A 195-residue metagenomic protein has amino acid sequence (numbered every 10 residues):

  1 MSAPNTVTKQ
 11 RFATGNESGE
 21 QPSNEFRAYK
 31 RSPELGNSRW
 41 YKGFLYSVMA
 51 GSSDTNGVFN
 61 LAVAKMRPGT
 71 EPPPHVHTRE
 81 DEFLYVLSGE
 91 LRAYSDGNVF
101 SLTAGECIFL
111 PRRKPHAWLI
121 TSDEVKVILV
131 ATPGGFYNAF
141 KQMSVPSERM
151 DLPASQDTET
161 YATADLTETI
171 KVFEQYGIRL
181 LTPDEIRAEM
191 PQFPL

Functional and structural regions predicted by a protein language model:
M1-G43, V48, S52-F59, P68-V76 (+4 more regions): Jelly-roll (double-stranded beta-helix
L84: Structured binding elements
